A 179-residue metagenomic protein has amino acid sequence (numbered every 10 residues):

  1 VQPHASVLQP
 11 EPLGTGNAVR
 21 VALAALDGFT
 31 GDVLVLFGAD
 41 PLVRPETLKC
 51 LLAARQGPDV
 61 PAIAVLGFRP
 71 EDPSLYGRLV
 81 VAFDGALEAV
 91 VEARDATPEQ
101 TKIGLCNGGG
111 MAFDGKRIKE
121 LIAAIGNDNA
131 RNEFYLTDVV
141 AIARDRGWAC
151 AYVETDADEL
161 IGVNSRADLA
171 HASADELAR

Functional and structural regions predicted by a protein language model:
V1, S6-V7, L26, T30 (+3 more regions): Generic low-polarity alpha-helical segments
P3-D84, G108, A112, E120-I125: Conserved beta-loop-beta/alpha segment of the NTase-like Rossmann-fold superfamily that binds/positions NTPs
L87-L177: Catalytic-core segments of class I nucleotidyltransferases/pyrophosphorylases that form NMP-activated intermediates
